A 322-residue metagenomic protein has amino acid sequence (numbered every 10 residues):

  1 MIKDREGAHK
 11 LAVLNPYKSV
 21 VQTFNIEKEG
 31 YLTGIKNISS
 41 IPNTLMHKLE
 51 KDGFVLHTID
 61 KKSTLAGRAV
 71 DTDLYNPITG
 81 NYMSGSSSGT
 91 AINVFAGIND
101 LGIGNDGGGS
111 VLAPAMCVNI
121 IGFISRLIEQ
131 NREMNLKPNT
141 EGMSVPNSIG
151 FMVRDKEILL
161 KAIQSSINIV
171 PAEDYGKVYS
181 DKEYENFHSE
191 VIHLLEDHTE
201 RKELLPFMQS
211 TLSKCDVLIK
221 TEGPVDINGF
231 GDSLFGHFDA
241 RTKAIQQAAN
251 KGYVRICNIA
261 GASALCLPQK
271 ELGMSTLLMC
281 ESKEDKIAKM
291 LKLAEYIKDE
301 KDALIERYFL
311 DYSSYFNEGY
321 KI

Functional and structural regions predicted by a protein language model:
M1-N25, K301-I322: An N-terminal boundary/leader segment
L11-N15, S19-N147: Short glycine/serine-rich loop/turn segments
T23-K48, Q164-F230: Gly/Ser-rich, acidic/histidine-flanked active-site/gating loops
G30-L32, D71-T79, H188-E196, G236-R241: Short, basic, glycine/proline-bearing loop/turn elements
N43-M46, E50, A91-F95, I124 (+5 more regions): Predominant activation on well-ordered alpha-helical scaffold segments within soluble catalytic domains
R68-V70, L112-V118, E190, F230-S233 (+1 more regions): Short acidic, glycine/serine/threonine-rich loops at helix termini
Q130-A172: A short core secondary-structure module
P206-I322: Glycine-rich, small-residue loops and helix-cap segments that act as flexible hinges at active-site edges
